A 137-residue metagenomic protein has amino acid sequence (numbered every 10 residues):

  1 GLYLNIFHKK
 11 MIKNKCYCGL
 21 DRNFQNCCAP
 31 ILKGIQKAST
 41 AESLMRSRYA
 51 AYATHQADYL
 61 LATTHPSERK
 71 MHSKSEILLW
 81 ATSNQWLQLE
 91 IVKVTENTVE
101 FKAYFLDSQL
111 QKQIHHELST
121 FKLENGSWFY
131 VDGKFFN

Functional and structural regions predicted by a protein language model:
I12-R22: Short Cys/His-rich zinc-binding micro-motifs
N26-C28: Cysteine-centered loop/knuckle micro-motif
P30-A38: Short Cys/His-rich micro-motifs in 6-15 aa windows
K37-A53: Short, aromatic-enriched amphipathic alpha-helices that serve as compact interaction elements
D58, A62-I91: Short solvent-exposed beta->alpha transition segments
L79-I114: Surface-exposed, charged secondary-structure patches
I114-N137: Short beta-strand edge/turn micro-motifs at domain boundaries
